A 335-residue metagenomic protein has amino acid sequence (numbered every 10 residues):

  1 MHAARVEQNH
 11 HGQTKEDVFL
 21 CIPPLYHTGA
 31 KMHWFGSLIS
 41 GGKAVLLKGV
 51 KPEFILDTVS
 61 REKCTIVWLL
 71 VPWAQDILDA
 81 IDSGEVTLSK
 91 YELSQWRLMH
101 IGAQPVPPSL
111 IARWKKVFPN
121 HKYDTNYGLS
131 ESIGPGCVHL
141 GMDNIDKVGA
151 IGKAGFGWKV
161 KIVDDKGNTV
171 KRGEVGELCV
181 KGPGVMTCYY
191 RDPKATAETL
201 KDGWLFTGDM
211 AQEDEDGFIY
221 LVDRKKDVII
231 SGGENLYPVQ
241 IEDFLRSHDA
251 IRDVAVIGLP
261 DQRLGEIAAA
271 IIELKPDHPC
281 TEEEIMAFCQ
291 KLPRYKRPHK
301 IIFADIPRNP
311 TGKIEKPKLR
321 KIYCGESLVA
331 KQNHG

Functional and structural regions predicted by a protein language model:
M1-V18, Y26-I66, A80-I81: Conserved AMP-binding/adenylation subdomain of ANL enzymes
H2-Q8, F19, I55-T58, A74-D82 (+7 more regions): Adenylate-forming
I39, C64-L69, L78-D146, K159: Gly/Ser/Thr-rich phosphate-binding loop
V59, V67, K166, G182 (+6 more regions): AMP-binding/adenylate-forming catalytic core of the ANL superfamily
A103, G128, G152, D209 (+1 more regions): Active-site glycine-centered loops adjacent to acidic/histidine catalytic or metal-binding residues that shape
V148-A154, T169, T199-G203: Short Gly/Pro-enriched turn/cap motifs at secondary-structure boundaries
K161, R172-M186, W204, M210-A211: AMP-binding/adenylate-forming core of the ANL superfamily
I322-G335: Acidic/polar alpha-helix N-cap and adjacent early helical turns within long charge-rich amphipathic helices/linkers
